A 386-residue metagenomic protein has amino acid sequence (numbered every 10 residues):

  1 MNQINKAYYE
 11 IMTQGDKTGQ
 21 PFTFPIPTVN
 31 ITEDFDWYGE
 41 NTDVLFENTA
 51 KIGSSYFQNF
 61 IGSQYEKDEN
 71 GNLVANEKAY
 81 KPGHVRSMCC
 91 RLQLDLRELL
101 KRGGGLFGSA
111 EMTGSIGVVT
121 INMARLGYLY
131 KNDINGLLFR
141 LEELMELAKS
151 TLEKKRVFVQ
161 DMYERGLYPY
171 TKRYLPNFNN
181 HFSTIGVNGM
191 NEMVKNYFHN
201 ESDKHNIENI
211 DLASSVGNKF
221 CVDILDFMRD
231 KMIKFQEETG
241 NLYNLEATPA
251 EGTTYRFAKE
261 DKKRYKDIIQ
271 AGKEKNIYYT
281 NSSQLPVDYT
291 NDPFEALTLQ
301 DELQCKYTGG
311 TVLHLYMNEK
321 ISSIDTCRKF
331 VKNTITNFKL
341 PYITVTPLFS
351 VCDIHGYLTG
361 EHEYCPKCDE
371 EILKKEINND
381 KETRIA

Functional and structural regions predicted by a protein language model:
M1-N179, N200, N206-S214, N218 (+1 more regions): Conserved catalytic cores of very large enzyme subunits
S183-N196, D226: Contiguous, well-ordered alpha-helical segments that form the cores/surfaces of helical PPI scaffolds
